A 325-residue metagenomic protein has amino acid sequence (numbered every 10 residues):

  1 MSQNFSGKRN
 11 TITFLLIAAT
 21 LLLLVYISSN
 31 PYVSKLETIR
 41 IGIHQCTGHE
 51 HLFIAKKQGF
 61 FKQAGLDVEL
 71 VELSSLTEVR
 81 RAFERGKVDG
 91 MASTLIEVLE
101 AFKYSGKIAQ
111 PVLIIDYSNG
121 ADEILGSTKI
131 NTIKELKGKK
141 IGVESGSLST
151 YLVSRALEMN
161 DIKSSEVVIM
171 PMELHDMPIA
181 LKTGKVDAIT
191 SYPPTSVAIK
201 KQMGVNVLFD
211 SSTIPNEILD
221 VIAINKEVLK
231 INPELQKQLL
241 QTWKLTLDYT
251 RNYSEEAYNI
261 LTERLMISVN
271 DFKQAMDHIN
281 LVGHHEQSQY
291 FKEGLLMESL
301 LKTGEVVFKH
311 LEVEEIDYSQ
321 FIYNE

Functional and structural regions predicted by a protein language model:
M1-Q58, K62-L66, K292, G304-E325: N-terminal hydrophobic or amphipathic helices and topogenic motifs
N30-K163, V168-L174, D187-P193, N206-L208 (+1 more regions): Short, glycine-/small- and polar/acidic-enriched structural segments that line small-molecule recognition paths
E50-I54, G59, R81, R85 (+12 more regions): Solvent-exposed, polar/charged alpha-helical surfaces in well-ordered, non-transmembrane soluble domains, broadly
E69, T77, Q274-V282, Y290-K292 (+1 more regions): Short linear loop/turn motifs
I96-E97, E166-M170, H175-L265: Pocket-lining segment of extracytoplasmic ligand-binding domains
K230-E312: Secondary-structure end/capping motifs
